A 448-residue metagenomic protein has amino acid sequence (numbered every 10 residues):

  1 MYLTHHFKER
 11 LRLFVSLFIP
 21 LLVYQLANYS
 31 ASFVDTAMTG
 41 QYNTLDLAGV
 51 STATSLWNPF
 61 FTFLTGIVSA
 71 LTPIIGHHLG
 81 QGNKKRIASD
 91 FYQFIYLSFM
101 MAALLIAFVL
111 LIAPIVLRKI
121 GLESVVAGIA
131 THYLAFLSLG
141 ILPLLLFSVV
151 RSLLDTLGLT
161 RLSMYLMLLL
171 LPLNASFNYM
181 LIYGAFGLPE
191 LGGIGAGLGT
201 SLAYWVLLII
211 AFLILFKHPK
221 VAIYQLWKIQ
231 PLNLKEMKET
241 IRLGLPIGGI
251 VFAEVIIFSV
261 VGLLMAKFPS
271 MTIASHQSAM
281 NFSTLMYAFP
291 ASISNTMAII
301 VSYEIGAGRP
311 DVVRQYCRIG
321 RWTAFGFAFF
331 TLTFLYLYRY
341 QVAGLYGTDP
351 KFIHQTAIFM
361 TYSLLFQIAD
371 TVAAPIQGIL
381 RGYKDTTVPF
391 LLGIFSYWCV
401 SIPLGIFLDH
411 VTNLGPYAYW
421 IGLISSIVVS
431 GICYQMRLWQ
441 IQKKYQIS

Functional and structural regions predicted by a protein language model:
M1-L21, I75-L142, L188-L245, V301-F366 (+1 more regions): Short alpha-helical transmembrane segments in multi-pass integral membrane proteins
S16-D35, F136, F147, A203-L207 (+4 more regions): Transmembrane helical elements of multi-pass membrane transporters/channels
L21, Q25, T36-A37, P73 (+14 more regions): Transmembrane alpha-helix boundary and packing residues in multipass membrane permease domains and related
V23, A27, A31, F60-L64 (+14 more regions): Residue-level hotspots within pore-lining transmembrane alpha-helices of multi-pass secondary transporters
L26-A48, L117-S124, M180-L191, F252-L285 (+3 more regions): Helix-terminus/linker motif at the lipid-water interface of multi-pass membrane proteins
L47-L110, L144-G158, L162, G262 (+3 more regions): Small-residue-rich hydrophobic transmembrane alpha-helices
V68, L137-T156, S163-L171, A196-F212 (+5 more regions): Short runs within selected transmembrane alpha-helices of multi-pass transporters and secretion channels
V109, S152, N178, I182 (+9 more regions): Structural signal for membrane-spanning alpha-helices in multi-pass inner-membrane proteins, emphasizing helix cores
